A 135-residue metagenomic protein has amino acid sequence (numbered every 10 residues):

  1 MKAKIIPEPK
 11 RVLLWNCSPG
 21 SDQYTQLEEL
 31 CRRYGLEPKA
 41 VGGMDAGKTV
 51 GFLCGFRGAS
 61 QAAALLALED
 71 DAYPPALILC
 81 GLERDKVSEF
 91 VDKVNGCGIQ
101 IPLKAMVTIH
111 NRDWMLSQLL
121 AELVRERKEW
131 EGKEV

Functional and structural regions predicted by a protein language model:
M1-I6, E129, K133-V135: Intrinsic disorder/low-complexity signal
M1-R57: N-terminal, charge-rich interaction modules
V12, Q23-Q26, R33, K39 (+2 more regions): Helix-rich interaction surfaces within compact, conserved domain-sized segments that mediate assembly or partner
G43-K48, E69-A72, V107-R112, E134-V135: Short C-terminal domain-edge/linker segments immediately following a structured domain
G47-L53, A72-L79, R112-L119: Low-complexity, flexible helical/coil segments
G58-A64, V124-R127: Short, structured secondary-structure boundary patches
A62-G96: Short, solvent-exposed interaction modules
